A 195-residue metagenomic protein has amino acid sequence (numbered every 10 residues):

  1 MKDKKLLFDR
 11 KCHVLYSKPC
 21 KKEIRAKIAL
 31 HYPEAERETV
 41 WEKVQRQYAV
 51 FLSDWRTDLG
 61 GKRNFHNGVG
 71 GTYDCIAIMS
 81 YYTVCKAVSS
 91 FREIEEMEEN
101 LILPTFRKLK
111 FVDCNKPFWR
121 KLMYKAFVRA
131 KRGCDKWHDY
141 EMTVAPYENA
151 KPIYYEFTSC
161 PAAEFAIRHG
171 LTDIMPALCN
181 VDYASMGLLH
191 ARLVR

Functional and structural regions predicted by a protein language model:
M1-Y82: N-terminal, charged low-complexity regulatory/assembly segments
Y32-P33, S89, G170, H190: Glycine-centered loop/turn motif at secondary-structure junctions
F65-N67, A166-H169: A short, structure-level motif marking secondary-structure boundaries and short turns
Y73-R168: Amphipathic interaction/junction segments at domain boundaries or subunit interfaces
H169-A184, L189: Low-complexity, glycine/alanine/valine/leucine- and proline-rich hydrophobic stretches
L189-R195: Low-complexity, intrinsically disordered Gly/Pro/Thr-rich segments
